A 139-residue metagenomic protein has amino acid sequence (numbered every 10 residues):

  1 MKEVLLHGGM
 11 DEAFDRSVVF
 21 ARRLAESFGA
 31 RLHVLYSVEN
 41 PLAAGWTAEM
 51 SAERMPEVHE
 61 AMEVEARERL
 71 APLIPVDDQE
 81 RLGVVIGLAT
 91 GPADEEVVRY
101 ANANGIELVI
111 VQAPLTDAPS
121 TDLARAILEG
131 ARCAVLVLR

Functional and structural regions predicted by a protein language model:
K2-E53, G130: Small/aliphatic-rich secondary-structure junction motif
G8, V111-A113, V135-R139: Short beta-strand elements of ligand-binding domains
V19-F20, R99-Y100, D122-A126: A short acidic, amphipathic alpha-helical/loop segment
A30-R31, L82, I106, C133: Short glycine/serine/threonine/alanine-rich loop segments
H33-L35, V85-A89, L136-L138: General small-molecule cofactor/ligand-binding pocket signal
A52-E68: A short acidic, glycine-rich active-site loop that binds or catalyzes chemistry on phosphate/adenosine moieties
I74-V109, D117: Structural beta-alpha unit
L108-G130: Glycine-rich, Arg-bearing micro-motifs that act as flexible, cationic patches
